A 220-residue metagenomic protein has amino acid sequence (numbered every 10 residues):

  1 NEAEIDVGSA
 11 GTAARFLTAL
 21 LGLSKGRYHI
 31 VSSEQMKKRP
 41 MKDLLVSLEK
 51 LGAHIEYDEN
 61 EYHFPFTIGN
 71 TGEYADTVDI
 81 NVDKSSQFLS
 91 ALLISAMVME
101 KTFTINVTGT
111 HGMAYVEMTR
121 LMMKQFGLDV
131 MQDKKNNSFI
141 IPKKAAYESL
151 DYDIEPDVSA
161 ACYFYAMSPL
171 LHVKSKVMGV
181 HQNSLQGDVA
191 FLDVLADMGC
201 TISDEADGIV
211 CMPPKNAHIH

Functional and structural regions predicted by a protein language model:
N1-H220: Structural preference for solvent-exposed beta-strand-turn elements and adjacent flexible terminal/loop segments within
